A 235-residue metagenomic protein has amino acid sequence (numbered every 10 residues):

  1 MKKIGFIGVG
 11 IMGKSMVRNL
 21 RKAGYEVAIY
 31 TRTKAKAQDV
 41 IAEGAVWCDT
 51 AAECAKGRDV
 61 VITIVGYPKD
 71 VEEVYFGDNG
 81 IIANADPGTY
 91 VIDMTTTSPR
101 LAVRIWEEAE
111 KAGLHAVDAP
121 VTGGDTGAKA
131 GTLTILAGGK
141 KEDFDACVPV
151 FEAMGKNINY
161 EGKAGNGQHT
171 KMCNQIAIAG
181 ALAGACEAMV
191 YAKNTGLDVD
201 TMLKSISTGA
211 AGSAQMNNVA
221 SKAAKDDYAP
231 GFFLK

Functional and structural regions predicted by a protein language model:
M1-K56, V60-T63, T89, M94-T95 (+1 more regions): NAD(P)+-binding Rossmann beta1-loop-alpha1 motif at the extreme N-terminus of oxidoreductases
I4, T97-A179: Rossmann-fold dinucleotide-binding core
V27, W47, H115-V117, I158 (+1 more regions): Hydrophobic beta-strand scaffold residues
A51-A55, V60, P68-L133: Rossmann-like NAD(P)(H) cofactor-binding subdomain of soluble oxidoreductases
Q168, G212-K235: Interdomain hinge/lid region at the active-site interface of Rossmann-like NAD(P)-dependent oxidoreductases
D198-A210: Small-residue-rich helix-loop
